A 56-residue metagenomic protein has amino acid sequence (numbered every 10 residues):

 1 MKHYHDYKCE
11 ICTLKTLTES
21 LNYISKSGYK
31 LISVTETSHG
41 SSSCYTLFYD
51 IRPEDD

Functional and structural regions predicted by a protein language model:
M1-D56: Terminus-proximal functional modules
